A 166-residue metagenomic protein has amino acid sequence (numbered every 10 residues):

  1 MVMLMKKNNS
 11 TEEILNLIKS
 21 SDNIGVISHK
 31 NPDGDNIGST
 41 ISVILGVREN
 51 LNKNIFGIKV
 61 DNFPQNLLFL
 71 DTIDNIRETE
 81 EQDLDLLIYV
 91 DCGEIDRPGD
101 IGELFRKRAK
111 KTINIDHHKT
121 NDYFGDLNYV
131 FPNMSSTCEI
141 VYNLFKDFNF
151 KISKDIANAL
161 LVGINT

Functional and structural regions predicted by a protein language model:
M1-N165: Replace "Mg2+/Mn2+-dependent" with "divalent metal-dependent
